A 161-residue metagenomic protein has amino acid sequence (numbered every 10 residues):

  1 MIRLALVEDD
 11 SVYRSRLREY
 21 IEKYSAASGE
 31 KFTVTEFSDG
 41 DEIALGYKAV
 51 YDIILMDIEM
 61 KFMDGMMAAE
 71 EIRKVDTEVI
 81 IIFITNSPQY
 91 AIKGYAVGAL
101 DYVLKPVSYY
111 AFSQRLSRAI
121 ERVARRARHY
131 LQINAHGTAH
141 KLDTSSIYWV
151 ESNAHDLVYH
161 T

Functional and structural regions predicted by a protein language model:
M1-A5: Non-catalytic signal-transmission and effector/linker regions of two-component phosphorelay proteins
V7-E8, F37-D39, I54: Conserved sequence signature across two-component system core domains
E8-D9, N86: Acidic di-acidic motifs
D10-T35, K74: Two-component/phosphorelay signaling modules centered on CheY-like receiver
F32, I58-M60, A135: Short, flexible loop segments at the rims of nucleotide/cofactor-binding pockets, characterized by
E36-E42, G65: Helix N-cap/capping motif at the beta->alpha junctions
L45, Y51-R125: CheY-like receiver
Q114-T161: Conserved binding/recognition cores within well-folded domains
